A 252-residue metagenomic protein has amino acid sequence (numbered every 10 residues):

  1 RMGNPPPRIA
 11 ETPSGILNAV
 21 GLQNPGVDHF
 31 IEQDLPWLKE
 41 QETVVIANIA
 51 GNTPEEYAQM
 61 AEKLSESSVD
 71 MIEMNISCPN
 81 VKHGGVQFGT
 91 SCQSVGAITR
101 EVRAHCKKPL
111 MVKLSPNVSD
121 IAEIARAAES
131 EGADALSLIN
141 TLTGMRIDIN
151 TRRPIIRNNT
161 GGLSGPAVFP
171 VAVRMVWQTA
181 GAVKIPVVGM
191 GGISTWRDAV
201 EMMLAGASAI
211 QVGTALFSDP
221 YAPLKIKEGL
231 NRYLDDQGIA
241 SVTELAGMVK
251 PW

Functional and structural regions predicted by a protein language model:
R1-T43: Glycine-rich, positively charged N-terminal anion/phosphate-binding segment
G3-P13, I147-G161, M203, A215-A240: C-terminal helical cap(s) of enzyme catalytic domains, especially alpha/beta-barrels
D28-L35, G96, R100, V173-A180 (+2 more regions): Predominant activation on well-ordered alpha-helical scaffold segments within soluble catalytic domains
K39-E40, E66, A104-K107, D134 (+3 more regions): Generic secondary-structure signature for well-ordered alpha-helical cores
N52-V188, S194-V212: Alpha/beta enzyme core
I193-T195, F217-S218: Short Gly/Pro-enriched loop/turn and capping motifs at secondary-structure junctions
T243-W252: A short, charged, Gly/Pro-tolerant segment at domain boundaries
